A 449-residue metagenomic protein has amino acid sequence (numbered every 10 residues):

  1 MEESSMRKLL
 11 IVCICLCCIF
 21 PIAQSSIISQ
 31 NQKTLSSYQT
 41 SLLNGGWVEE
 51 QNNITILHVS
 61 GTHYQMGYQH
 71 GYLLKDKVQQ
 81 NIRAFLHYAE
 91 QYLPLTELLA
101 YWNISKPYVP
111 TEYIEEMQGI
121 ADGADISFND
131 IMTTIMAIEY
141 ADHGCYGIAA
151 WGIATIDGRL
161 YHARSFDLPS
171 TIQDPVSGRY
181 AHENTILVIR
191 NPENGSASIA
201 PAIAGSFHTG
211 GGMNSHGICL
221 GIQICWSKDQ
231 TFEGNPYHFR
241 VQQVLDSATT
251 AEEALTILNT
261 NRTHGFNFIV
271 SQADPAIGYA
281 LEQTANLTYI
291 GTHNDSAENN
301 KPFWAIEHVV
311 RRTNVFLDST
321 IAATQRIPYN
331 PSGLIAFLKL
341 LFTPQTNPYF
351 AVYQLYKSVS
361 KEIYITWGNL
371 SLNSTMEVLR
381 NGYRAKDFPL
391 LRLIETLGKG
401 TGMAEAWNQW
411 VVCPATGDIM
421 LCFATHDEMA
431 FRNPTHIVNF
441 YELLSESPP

Functional and structural regions predicted by a protein language model:
M1-K33, L338, P449: Secretory targeting signatures
K8, G152, G400-G402: Generic marker of residues within folded, mature protein domains
L10-I11, P21, D167, Q243 (+2 more regions): Sequence-pattern detector for short linear motifs and compositional/periodic biases rather than a specific fold
I14-C15, T171, V315-S319: Enrichment for repetitive, rod-forming helical segments
C15, Q118, G210: Short glycine-/small-residue-rich flexible loop motifs, especially phosphate/cofactor-binding loops
K33-G144, L245-P449: C-terminus-biased signal that marks the final domain/tail of proteins
M136-R240, W410-V411, M420: Internal mixed beta-strand/loop scaffold within catalytic domains of large alpha/beta enzymes
